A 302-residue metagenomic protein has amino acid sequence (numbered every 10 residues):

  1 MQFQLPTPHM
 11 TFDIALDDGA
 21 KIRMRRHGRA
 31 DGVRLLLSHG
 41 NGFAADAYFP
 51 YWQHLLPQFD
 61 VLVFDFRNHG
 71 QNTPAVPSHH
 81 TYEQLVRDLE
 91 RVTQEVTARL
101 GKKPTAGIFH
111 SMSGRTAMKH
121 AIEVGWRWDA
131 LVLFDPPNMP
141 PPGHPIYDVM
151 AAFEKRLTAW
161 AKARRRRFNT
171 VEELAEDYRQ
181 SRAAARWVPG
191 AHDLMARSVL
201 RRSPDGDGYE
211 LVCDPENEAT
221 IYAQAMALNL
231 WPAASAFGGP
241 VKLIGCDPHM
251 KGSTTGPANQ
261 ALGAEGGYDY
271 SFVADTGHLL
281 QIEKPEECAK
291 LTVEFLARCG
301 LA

Functional and structural regions predicted by a protein language model:
Q2-K21: N-terminal cap/lid segment of alpha/beta-hydrolase-fold proteins
D17, F66-I108, K290: Active-site loop/oxyanion-hole signature of alpha/beta-hydrolase fold enzymes
R23-P74: Conserved HGGG/HGGXW glycine-rich cap/lid loop of the alpha/beta-hydrolase fold
K103-I146: Conserved hydrolase catalytic core segment
F134-F168: A catalytic-pocket lid/entrance helix-loop region that shapes and gates access to the active site across common
A163-A223: Conserved alpha/beta-hydrolase catalytic His-Asp/Glu region
R201-G263: Conserved serine/cysteine hydrolase catalytic core
T276-P285: Catalytic histidine-centered segment of alpha/beta-hydrolase-like enzymes
